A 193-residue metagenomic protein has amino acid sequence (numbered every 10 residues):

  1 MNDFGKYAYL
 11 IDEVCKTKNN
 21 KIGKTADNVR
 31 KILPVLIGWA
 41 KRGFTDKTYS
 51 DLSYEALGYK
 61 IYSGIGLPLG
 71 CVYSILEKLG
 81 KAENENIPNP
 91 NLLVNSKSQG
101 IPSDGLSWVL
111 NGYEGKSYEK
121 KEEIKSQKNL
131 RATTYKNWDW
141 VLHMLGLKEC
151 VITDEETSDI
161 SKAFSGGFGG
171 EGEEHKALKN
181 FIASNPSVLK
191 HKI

Functional and structural regions predicted by a protein language model:
N2-K6: Basic/polar, acidic-poor N-terminal "presequence/leader" segments that form or can form short amphipathic helices
Y7-Y9, E13-P34, K41-D154: Nucleic acid-binding interface residues in structured DNA/RNA-binding domains, emphasizing the DNA-engaging scaffolds
N19, W39-A40, S165, G169: A general structural-boundary detector
R30-V35, A177, F181: Pre-recognition alpha-helix immediately N-terminal to the DNA-recognition helix within helix-turn-helix or winged-helix
I37-G38, I193: An acidic intrinsically disordered interaction segment
G38, E55, N185-V188: Active-site catalytic microenvironments for nucleophilic, acid-base chemistry
S161-I193: Acidic-basic catalytic patches of nuclease active cores, encompassing PD-(D/E)XK and other metal-cofactor nuclease
